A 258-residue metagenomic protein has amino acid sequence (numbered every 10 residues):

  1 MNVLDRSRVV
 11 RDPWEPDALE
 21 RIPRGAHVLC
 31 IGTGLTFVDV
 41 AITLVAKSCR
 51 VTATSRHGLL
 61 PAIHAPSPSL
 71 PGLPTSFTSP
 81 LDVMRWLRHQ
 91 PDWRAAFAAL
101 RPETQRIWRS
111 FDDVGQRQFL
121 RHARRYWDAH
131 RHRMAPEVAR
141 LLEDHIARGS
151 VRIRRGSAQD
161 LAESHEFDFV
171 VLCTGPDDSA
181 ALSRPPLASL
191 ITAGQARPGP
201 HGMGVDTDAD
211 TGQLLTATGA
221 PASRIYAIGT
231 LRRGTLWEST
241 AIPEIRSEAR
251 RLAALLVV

Functional and structural regions predicted by a protein language model:
M1-F77, V83-V258: Flavin (primarily FAD) cofactor-binding/catalytic cores of flavoenzymes
